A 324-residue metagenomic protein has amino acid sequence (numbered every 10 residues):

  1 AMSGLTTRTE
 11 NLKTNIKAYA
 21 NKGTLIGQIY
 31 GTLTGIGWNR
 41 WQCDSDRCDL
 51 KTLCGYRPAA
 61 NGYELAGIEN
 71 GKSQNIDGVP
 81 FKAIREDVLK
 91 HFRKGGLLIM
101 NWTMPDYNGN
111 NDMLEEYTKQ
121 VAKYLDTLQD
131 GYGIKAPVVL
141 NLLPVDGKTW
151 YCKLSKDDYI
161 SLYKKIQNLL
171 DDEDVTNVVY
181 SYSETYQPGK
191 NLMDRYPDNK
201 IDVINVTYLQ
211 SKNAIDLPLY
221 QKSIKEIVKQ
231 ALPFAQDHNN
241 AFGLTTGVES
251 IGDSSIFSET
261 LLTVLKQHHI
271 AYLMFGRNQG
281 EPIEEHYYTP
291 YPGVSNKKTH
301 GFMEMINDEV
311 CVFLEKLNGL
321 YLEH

Functional and structural regions predicted by a protein language model:
A1-A60, N75, L261, F302 (+2 more regions): N-terminal module-boundary/linker segments of secreted carbohydrate-active enzymes
N11, N39-L50, K82-E86, V121-Y124 (+3 more regions): Alpha-helical scaffolding within the catalytic cores of extracellular/periplasmic polymer-degrading hydrolases
I16-A18, C48-Y56, A83-L98, K123-K135 (+3 more regions): Acidic (Asp/Glu)-rich catalytic clusters
A20-G31, N240-H324: Substrate-binding cleft of secreted/luminal carbohydrate-active enzymes
G23-L25, A60-G62, G95-I99, K135-N141 (+4 more regions): Structural preference for beta-strand elements that scaffold enzyme active sites
G27-I29, V138-P144, Y163-K190, N239-G252 (+1 more regions): Aromatic-lined carbohydrate-recognition surfaces of secreted/lumenal glycan-active proteins
A59-Y63, N191-Q221, G276: Aromatic- and acid-rich polysaccharide-binding/catalytic face of secreted or lumenal carbohydrate-active enzymes
A66-N177: Substrate-binding cleft of extracellular glycoside hydrolase catalytic domains
